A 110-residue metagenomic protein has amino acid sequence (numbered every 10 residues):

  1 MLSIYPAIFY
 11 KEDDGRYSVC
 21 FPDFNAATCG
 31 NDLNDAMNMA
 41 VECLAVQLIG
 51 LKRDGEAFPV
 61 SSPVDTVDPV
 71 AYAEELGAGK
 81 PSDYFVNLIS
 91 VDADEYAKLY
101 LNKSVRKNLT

Functional and structural regions predicted by a protein language model:
L2-Y5, V41-T110: Short, charged, surface-exposed hinge/linker loops at domain edges that act as mobile lids or interdomain connectors
I8-N25: Short aromatic-glycine-(Arg/Gly/Cys) micro-motifs in beta-strand/loop hairpins
D13, T28, R53: Short glycine/serine/threonine-biased micro-segments
Y17, C29, L99: Short acidic, gly/pro-rich beta-turn/loop elements at beta-sheet edges and active-site/ligand-binding grooves
F24-D35: A short, exposed loop/beta-hairpin motif centered on an aromatic-Gly-Thr core
D35-A36, E42: The catalytic Nudix box helix
